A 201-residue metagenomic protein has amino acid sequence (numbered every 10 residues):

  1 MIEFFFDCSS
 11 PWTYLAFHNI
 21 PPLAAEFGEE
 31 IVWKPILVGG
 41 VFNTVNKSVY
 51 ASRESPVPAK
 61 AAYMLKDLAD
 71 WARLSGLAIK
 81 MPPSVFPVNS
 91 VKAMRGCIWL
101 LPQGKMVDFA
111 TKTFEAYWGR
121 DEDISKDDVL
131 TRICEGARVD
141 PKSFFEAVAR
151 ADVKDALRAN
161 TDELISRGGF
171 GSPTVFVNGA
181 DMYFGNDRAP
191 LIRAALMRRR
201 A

Functional and structural regions predicted by a protein language model:
I2-E3, D7-E29, K34, K112-A201: C-terminal cap of thioredoxin/glutaredoxin-like
A16-R120: Structural alpha/beta surface segment adjacent to cysteine/selenocysteine redox centers across thiol/disulfide enzymes
